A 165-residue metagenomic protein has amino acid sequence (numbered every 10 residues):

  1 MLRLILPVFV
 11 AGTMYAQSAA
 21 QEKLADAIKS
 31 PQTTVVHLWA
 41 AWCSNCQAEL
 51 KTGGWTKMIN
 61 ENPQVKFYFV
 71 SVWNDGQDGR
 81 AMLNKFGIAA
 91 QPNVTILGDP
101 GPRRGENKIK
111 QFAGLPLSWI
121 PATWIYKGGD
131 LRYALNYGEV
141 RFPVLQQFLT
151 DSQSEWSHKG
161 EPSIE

Functional and structural regions predicted by a protein language model:
L2-T13: Sec-dependent N-terminal signal peptides
Q17, F148-E165: Non-globular targeting/processing and membrane-anchoring segments
Q17-T34, K57: A short beta-strand-turn-helix
I28-Q47: Short active-site neighborhood of thiol/selenol oxidoreductases, capturing the structured segment around
S30-V35, P63-Y68, A90-N93, I120 (+1 more regions): Loop/turn elements at helix/coil->beta-strand transitions in domains of secreted/extracellular proteins
A40-N45, V72-Q77, P100-R103, L131 (+1 more regions): Solvent-exposed loop/turn segments at secondary-structure junctions within structured extracellular/periplasmic domains
A48-I88, P102-K108: Structural microenvironment flanking redox-active thiols in thiol-disulfide oxidoreductases
G101-Q147: Thiol/disulfide oxidoreductase modules built on the thioredoxin-like
